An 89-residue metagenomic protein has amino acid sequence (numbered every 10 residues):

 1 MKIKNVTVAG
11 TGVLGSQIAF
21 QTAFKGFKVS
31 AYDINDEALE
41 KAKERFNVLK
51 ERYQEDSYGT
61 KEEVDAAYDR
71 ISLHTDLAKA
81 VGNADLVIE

Functional and structural regions predicted by a protein language model:
M1-L49: NAD(P)+-binding Rossmann beta1-loop-alpha1 motif at the extreme N-terminus of oxidoreductases
K41, E55-E89: Rossmann-like NAD(P)-binding element
